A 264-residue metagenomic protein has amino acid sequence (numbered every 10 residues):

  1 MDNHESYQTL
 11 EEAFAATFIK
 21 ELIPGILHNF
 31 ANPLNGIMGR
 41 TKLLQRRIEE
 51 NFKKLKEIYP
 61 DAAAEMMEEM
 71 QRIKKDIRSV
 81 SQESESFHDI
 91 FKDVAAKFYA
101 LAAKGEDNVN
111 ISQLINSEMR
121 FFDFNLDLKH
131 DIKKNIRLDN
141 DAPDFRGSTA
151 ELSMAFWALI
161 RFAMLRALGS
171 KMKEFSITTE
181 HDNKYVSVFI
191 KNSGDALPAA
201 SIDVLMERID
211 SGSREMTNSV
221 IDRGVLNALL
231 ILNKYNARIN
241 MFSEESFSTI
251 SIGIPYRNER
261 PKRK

Functional and structural regions predicted by a protein language model:
M1-F18, L55, P60-A64, A200 (+2 more regions): Conserved signal-transmission helix
E49-N125, D131: Conserved DHp (HisKA) dimerization/phosphotransfer helix of two-component histidine kinases, i.e., the long coiled-coil
A100-K104, D144-G147, A237: Conserved micro-motifs of the catalytic ATP-binding
D131-P143: Conserved catalytic submotifs in the C-terminal HATPase_c
M172-K184, K191: Short beta-strand/loop element within the Bergerat-fold HATPase_c
I177, Y235-S243: Glycine-rich ATP-binding loops of the HATPase_c
V188-D222: Glycine-rich/acidic phosphate-handling loop/turn and adjacent ATP-lid/helix of nucleotide-binding kinase/ATPase domains
N227-N236: Conserved glycine-/histidine-rich ATP-lid loop and adjacent helix of the Bergerat-fold HATPase_c
